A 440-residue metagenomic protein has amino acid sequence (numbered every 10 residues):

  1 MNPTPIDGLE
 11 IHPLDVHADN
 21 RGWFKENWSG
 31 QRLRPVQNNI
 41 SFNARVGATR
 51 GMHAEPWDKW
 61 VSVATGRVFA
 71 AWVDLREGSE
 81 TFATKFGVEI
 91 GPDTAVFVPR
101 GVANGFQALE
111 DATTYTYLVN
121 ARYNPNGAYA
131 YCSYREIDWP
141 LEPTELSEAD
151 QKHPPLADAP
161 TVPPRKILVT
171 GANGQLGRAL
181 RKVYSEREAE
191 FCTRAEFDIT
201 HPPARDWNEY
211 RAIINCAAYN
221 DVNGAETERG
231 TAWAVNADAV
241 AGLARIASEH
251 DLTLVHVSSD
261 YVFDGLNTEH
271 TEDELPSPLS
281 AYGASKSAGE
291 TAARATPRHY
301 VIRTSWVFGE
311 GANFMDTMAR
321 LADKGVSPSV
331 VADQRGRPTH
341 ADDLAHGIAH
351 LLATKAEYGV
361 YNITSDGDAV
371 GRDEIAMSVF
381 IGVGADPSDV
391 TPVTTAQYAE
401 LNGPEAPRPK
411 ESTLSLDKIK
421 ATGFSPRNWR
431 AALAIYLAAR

Functional and structural regions predicted by a protein language model:
M1-I90, E110-A112, V119-R165: Non-catalytic, conserved peripheral segments adjacent to functional cores
E89-D111: Conserved metal-binding segment of the jelly-roll/cupin
T144-P164, P407-R440: C-terminal amphipathic/interface module of NAD(P)-dependent oxidoreductases and related NAD-binding regulators
K166-E186: N-terminal Rossmann NAD(P)H-binding glycine-rich loop of SDR-like oxidoreductase domains
P203-A237, I246-S248: NAD(P)H-binding glycine-rich loop region in Rossmannoid oxidoreductase-like domains and their noncatalytic homologs
T227, A234, D238-G242, E249 (+2 more regions): Catalytic helix-loop patch of NAD(P)-dependent Rossmann-fold dehydrogenases
R294-G336, D342-D343, A349: NAD(P)-dependent short-chain dehydrogenase/reductase
T354-P404: Mid/C-terminal beta-alpha module of Rossmann-like enzyme folds, strongest in SDR-family dehydrogenases/epimerases
